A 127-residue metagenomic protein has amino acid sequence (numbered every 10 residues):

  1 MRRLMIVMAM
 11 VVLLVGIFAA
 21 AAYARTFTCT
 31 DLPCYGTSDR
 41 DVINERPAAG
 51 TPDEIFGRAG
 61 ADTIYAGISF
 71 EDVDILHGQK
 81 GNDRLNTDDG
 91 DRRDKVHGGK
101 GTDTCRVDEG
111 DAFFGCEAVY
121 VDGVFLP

Functional and structural regions predicted by a protein language model:
M1-M8: Bacterial N-terminal signal peptides that target proteins for export
M5, R25-T30: Protein maturation boundaries and topogenic segments
M8-I17: Bacterial N-terminal signal peptides
F18-A24: Sec/Tat signal peptide C-region and signal peptidase I cleavage site
C29, G36-S38, E45-A48, G57 (+5 more regions): Glycine-centered beta-turn/loop sites at beta-strand termini
D91-P127: Leucine-rich solenoid repeat scaffolds
